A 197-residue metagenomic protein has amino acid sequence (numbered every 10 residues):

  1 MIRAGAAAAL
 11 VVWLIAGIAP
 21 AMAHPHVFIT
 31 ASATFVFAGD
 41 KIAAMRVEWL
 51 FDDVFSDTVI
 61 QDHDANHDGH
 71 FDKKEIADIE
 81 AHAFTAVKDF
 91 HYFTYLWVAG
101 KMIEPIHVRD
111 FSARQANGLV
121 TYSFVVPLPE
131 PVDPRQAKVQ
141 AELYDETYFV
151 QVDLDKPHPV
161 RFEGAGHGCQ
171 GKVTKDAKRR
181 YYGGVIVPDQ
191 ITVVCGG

Functional and structural regions predicted by a protein language model:
M1-R3: N-terminal secretory signal peptides that target proteins for export/translocation
G5-G17: Bacterial N-terminal signal peptides
I18-A23: Sec/Tat signal peptide C-region and signal peptidase I cleavage site
H24, F35-A44, S112-N117, Y181-G184: Short, solvent-exposed beta-strand/turn "edge" segments of beta-rich domains on protein surfaces
P25-F51, F55-D57: Early extracytoplasmic/domain-onset interaction patches
D62-K73: Acidic, glycine-anchored loop motifs typical of Ca2+
A77-L96: Short, well-structured hydrophobic secondary-structure segments
F93, W97-G197: Mature, soluble, non-transmembrane domains
